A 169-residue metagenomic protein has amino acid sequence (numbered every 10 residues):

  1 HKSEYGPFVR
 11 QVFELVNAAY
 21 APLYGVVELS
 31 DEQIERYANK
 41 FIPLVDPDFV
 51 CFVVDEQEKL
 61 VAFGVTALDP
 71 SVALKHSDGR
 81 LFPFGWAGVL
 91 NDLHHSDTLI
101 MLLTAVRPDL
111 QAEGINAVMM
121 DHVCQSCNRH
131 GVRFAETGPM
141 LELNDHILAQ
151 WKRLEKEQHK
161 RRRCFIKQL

Functional and structural regions predicted by a protein language model:
K2-V106: A conserved beta-strand-loop-helix scaffold within acyl/acetyltransferase catalytic domains
K75-S77, Q111-G114, L148: Short conserved micro-motifs at the rims of enzyme active sites and ligand-binding pockets
F84, T98-V106, Q111-C127, R153: Conserved acetyl-CoA-binding loop-helix of GNAT-fold acetyltransferases
L90-D92, Q150-E157: Short proline/glycine-enriched turn/loop segments at secondary-structure junctions
T98-L99, C127-L141: Conserved GNAT acetyl-CoA-binding A-motif
V106-Q111, T137-I147: Conserved beta-strand-loop-alpha-helix junction that forms the acyl-donor binding cleft
C124, W151, R161-C164: Long, low-charge, small-residue-enriched segments that form tightly packed helices used for assembly/packing
E155, R162-L169: C-terminal "cap" of GNAT-fold acetyltransferases
